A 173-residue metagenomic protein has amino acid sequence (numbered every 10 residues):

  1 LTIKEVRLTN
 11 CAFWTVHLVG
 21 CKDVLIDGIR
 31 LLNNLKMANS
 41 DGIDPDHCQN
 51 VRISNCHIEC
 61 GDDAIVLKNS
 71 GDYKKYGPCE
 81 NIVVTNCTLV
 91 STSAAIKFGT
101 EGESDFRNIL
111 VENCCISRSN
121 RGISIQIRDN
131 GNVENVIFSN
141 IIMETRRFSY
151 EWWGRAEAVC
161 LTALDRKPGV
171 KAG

Functional and structural regions predicted by a protein language model:
L1-G173: Extracellular/periplasmic carbohydrate-active domains that bind, remodel, or depolymerize complex polysaccharides
